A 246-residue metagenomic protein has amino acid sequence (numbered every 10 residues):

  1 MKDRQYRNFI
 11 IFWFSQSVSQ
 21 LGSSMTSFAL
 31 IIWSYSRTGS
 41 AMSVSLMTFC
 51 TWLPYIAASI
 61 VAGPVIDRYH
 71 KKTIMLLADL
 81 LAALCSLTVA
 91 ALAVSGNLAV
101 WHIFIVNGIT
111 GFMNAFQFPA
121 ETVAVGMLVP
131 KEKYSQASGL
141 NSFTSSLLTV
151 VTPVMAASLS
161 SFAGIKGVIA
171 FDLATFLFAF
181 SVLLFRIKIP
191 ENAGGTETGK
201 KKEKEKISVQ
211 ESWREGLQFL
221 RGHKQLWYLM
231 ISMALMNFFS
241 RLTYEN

Functional and structural regions predicted by a protein language model:
M1-F9, I189-M230: Juxtamembrane intracellular "pre-TM" segments in multi-pass secondary transporters
S17, L92, L98-F116, A234-L235: Hydrophobic core of transmembrane alpha-helices in multi-pass small-molecule transporters, especially MFS/SLC-type
L80-N97: C-terminal ends and interior cores of transmembrane alpha-helices in multi-pass membrane transporters/permeases
G96, V123, M127, I169-K201: Helix-loop junctions on the cytosolic side of multi-pass membrane transporters, especially the intracellular loop
V106-P153: Cytoplasmic helix-loop-helix junction between adjacent transmembrane helices in 12-TM secondary transporters
A163-A170, R214-N246: A single, central transmembrane helix in multi-pass transporters
